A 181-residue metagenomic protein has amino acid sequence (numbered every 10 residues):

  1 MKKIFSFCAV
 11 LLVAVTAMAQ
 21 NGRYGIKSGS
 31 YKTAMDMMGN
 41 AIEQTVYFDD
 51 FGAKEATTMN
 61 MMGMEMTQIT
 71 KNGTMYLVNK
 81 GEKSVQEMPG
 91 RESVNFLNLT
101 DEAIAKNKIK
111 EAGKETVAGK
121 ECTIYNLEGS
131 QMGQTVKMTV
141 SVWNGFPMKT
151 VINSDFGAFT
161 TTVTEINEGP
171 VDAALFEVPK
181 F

Functional and structural regions predicted by a protein language model:
K2-L11, V15-K54, P170, A174-F181: N-terminal leader/targeting segments and the immediate start of mature chains
R23-G29, V46-A56, Q68-T74, K120 (+2 more regions): Short, solvent-exposed coil/turn segments at beta-strand boundaries
S30-D36, E55-M61, T123-S130, K149-N153: Short beta-strand segments that buttress and anchor functional surface loops
M38-A41, M61-G63, Q131-T135, F156-A158: Glycine-centered tight beta-turn/hairpin loop motif at sheet-sheet or coil-to-beta transitions
N40, T150-A174: Acidic, serine/threonine-rich low-complexity disordered tracts
I42-Q44, A53-E55, M64, K110-E111 (+2 more regions): Residue-level marker for the onset of beta-strands and adjacent loop->beta junctions in well-ordered domains
T45-N98, S154-E165: An acidic-aromatic
L97-V151: Extended beta-strand-rich segments in extracellular/periplasmic secretory proteins, especially within noncatalytic
